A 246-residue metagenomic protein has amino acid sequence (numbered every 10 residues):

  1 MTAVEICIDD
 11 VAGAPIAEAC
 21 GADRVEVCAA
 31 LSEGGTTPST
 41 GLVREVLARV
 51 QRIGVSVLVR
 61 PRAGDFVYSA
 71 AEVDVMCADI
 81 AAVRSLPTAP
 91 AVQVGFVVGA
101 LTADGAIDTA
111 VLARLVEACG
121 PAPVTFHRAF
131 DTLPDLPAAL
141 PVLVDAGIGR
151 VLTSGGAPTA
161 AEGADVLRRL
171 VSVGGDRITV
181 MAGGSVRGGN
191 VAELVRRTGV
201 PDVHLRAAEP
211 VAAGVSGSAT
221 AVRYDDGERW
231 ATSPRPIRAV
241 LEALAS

Functional and structural regions predicted by a protein language model:
T2-I8, V25-V27, V55-V59, F96-V98 (+4 more regions): Hydrophobic faces of well-ordered beta-strands that scaffold small-molecule active sites in alpha/beta enzyme cores
D9-C20, G64-L86, L112, D131-A146 (+2 more regions): Catalytic cores of alpha/beta
A14, T40-L47, I80-A81, T109-V116 (+4 more regions): Generic structural signal for well-ordered alpha-helices, preferentially at hydrophobic/aromatic core positions
R24-T36, A82, L86, P90-A103 (+4 more regions): Glycine-rich phosphate-binding active-site loops on the catalytic face of alpha/beta enzymes
G34-L42, V67-A78, A103-V111, D135-A138 (+3 more regions): Alpha-helix N-cap and loop-to-helix initiation/capping positions
S39-L112: Glycine/small-residue-rich loop that forms an oxyanion/phosphate-binding "nest" at active or ligand-binding sites
S56, A63, G175-S246: C-terminal alpha-helical cap/extension of soluble enzyme domains
V94-A146: Hydrophobic, well-structured mid-protein blocks that either form specific transmembrane helices
